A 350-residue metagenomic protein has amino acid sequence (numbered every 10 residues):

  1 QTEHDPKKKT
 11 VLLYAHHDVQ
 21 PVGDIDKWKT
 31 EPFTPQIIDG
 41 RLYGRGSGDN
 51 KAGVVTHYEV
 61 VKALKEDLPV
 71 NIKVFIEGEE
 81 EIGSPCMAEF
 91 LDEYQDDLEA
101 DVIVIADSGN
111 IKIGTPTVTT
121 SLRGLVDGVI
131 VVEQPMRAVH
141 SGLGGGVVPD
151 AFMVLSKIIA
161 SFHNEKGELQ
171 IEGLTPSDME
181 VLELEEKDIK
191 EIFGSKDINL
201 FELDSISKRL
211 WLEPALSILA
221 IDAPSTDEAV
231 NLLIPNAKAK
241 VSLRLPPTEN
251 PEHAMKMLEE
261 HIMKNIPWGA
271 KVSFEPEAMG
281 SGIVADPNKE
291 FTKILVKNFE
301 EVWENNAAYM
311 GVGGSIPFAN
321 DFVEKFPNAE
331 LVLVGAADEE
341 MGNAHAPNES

Functional and structural regions predicted by a protein language model:
Q1-K7: Short beta-strand-to-loop junctions in surface cap/lid or active-site-entrance loops
K8-K73, G342-H345: Active-site metal-coordination/substrate-binding segment of hydrolases, especially metallo-dependent peptidases
H17-V19, R41, F75-S84, A106-I111 (+3 more regions): Acidic, glycine-rich active-site loops and adjacent beta-strand->loop/helix elements that engage anionic groups
Q20, K112-I113, L169-E228, L232-N236 (+4 more regions): An extended, acidic, His-containing surface patch that forms the Zn2+-binding/catalytic region of metallohydrolases
G46-S121: Acidic/histidine-rich catalytic neighborhood of metal-dependent amide-processing enzymes
G48, M136, L243-N250, G280: A generic structural motif
E89, G145-G167: A short core secondary-structure module
